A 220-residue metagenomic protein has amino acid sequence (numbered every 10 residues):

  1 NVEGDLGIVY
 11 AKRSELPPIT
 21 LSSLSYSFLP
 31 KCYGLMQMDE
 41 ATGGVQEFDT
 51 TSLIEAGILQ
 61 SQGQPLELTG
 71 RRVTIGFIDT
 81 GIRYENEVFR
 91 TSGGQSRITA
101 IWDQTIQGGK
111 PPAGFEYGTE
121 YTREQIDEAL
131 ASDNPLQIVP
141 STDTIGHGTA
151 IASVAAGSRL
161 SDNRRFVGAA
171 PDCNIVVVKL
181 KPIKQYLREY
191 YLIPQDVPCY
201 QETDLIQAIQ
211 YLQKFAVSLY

Functional and structural regions predicted by a protein language model:
N1-T74, T80-R97: Autoinhibitory propeptides
V9-A11, I126-L130, L212: Generic hydrophobic, helix-prone segments enriched in Leu/Val/Ile
Q37-T42, T105-P111, Q207-Y211: Short C-terminal domain-edge/linker segments immediately following a structured domain
Q62-D204, Y220: Subtilisin-like serine protease catalytic core
I209-Y220: Short acidic, glycine-rich surface-loop motifs adjacent to enzyme active sites
